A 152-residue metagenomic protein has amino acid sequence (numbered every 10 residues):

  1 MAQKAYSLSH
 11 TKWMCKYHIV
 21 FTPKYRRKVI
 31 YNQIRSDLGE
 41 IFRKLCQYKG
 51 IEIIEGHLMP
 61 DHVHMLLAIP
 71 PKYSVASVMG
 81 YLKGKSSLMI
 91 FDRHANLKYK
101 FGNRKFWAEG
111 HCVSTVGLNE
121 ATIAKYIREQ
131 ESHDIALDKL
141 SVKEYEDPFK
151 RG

Functional and structural regions predicted by a protein language model:
M1-G152: Basic nucleic-acid-binding interfaces
